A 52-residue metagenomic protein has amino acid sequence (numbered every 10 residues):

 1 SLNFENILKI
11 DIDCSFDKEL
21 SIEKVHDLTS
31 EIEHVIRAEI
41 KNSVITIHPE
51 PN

Functional and structural regions predicted by a protein language model:
S1-N52: Peripheral (non-transmembrane) domains and long loops of multi-pass membrane proteins
